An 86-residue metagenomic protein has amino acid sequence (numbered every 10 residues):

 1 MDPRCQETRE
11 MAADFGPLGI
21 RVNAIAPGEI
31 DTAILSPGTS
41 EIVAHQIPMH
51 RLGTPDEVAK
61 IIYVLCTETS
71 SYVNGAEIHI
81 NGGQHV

Functional and structural regions predicted by a protein language model:
P3, E7-M11, F15, I25 (+1 more regions): Hydrophobic alpha-helix immediately C-terminal to the catalytic Tyr-X-X-X-Lys motif of short-chain
P3-Q6, D31, G53-T54: Conserved cofactor-binding/catalytic machinery of classical short-chain dehydrogenase/reductase
G16, R21, V73-G75: Short, small/polar-rich loop/turn modules that mediate ligand/substrate recognition or access, typified
P17, M49, T67: Short, conserved catalytic or interaction motifs in soluble domains
V22, A26-P37: Short, flexible catalytic-loop segment of classical short-chain dehydrogenase/reductase
G38-E57: Catalytic Tyr-x(3-8)-Lys segment
T54-I80, H85: C-terminal substrate-recognition "lid" of short-chain dehydrogenase/reductases
